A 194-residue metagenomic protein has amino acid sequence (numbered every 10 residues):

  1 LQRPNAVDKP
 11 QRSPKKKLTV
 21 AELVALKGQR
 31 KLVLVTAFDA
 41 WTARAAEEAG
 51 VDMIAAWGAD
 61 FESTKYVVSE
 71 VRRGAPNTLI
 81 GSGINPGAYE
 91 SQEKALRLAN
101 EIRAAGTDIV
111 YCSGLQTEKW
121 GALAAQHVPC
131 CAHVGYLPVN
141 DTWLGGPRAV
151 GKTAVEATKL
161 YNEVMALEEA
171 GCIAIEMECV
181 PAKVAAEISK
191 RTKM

Functional and structural regions predicted by a protein language model:
L1-M194: Alpha/beta enzyme core
